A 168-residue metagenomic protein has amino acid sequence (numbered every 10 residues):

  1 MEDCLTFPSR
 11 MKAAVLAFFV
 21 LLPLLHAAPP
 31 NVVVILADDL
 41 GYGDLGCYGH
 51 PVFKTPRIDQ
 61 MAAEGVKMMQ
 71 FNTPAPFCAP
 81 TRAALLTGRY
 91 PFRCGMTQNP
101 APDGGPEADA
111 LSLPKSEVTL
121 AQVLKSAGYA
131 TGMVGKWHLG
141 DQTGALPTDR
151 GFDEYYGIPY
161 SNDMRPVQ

Functional and structural regions predicted by a protein language model:
M1-D3, P23, A28: Intrinsic disorder/low-complexity signature
M1-M11: N-terminal secretory signal peptides that target proteins for export/translocation
A13-P23: Bacterial N-terminal signal peptides
L25-Q168: Formylglycine-dependent sulfatase
